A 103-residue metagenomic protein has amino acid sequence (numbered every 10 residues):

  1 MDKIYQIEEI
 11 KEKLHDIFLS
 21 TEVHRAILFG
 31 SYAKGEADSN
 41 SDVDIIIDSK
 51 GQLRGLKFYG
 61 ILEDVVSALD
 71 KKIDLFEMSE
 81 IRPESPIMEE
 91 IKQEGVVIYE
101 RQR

Functional and structural regions predicted by a protein language model:
M1-R25, K34-S39, K50-R103: Catalytic core of pol beta-like nucleotidyltransferases
D42-D44: Acidic Asp/Glu-based divalent-cation binding sites
